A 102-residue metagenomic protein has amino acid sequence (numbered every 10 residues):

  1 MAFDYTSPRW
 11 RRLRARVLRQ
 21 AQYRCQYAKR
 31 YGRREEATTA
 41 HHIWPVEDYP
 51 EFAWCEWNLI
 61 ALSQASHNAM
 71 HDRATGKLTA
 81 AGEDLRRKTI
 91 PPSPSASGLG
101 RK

Functional and structural regions predicted by a protein language model:
M1-P8, K77-K102: Arg/Lys-rich, low-complexity, intrinsically disordered N-terminal tails that contact nucleic acids
D4-L13, I43-D48: Short Cys/His-rich Zn2+-coordinating modules
R9-T39, S63: Short cysteine-rich loop/turn motifs with clustered Cys
R11, R16-R19, Y49-F52, N68 (+1 more regions): A generic structural micro-environment signature that highlights single residues at secondary-structure boundaries
Y23, W44-P45, M70, A74: Intrinsic structural disorder/low-complexity segments
K29-A61: Histidine-centered nuclease catalytic patch
G32-R33, L59-D84, K88: Short Cys/His-centered divalent metal-binding micro-motifs
